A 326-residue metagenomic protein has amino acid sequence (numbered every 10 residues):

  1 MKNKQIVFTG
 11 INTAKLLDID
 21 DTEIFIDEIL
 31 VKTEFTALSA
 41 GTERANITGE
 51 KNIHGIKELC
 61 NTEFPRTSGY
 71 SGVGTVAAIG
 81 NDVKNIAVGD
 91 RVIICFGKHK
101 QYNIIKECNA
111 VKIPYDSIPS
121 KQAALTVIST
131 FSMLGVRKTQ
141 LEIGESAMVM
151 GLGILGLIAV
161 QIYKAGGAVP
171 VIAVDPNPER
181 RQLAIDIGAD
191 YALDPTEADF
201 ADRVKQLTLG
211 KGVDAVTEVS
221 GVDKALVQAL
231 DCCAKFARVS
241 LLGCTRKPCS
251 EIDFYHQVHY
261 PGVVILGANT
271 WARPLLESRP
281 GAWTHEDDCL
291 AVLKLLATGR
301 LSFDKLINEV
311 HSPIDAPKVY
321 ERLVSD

Functional and structural regions predicted by a protein language model:
F8-E23, A40-V73, I93, I113: N-terminal glycine-rich cofactor-binding segment
F35, D90-V92, Y102, S146 (+2 more regions): Residue-level marker of beta-strand positions
S71-F96: A glycine-/small-residue-rich N-terminal strand-loop-strand element that serves as the cofactor-binding glycine loop
F96-C108: A structural motif shared across PLP-dependent enzymes of the aminotransferase-like
K121-E197, D202: Mid-domain Rossmann-like dinucleotide-binding core that forms the NAD(H)/NADP(H) cofactor-binding site
K224-T298: Glycine-rich phosphate-binding loop and adjacent beta-alpha segment of Rossmann(oid) nucleotide-cofactor-binding
L230, G281-D326: C-terminal hydrophobic helical "lid"/dimerization subdomain of Rossmann-like NAD(P)H-dependent oxidoreductases
